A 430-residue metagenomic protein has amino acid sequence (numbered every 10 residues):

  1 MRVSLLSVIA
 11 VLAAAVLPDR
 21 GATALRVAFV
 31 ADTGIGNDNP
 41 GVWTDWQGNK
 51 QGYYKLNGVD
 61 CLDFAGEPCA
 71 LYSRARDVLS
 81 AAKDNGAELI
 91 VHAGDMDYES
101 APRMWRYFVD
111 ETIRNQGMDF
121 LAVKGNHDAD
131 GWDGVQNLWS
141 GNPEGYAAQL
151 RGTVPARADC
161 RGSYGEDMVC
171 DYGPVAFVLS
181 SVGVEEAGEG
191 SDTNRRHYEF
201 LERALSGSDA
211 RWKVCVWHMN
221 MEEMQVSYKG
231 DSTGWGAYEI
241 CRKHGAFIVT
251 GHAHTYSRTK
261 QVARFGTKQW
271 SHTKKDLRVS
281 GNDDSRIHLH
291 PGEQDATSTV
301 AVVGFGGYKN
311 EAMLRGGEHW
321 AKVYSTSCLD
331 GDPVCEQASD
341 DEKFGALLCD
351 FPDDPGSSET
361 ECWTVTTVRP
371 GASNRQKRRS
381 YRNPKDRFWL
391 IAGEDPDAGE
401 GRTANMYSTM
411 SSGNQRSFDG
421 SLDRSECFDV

Functional and structural regions predicted by a protein language model:
S4-V16: Cleavable N-terminal signal peptides of Sec/SRP-targeted secreted and luminal proteins
V16-R103: N-terminal active-site segment of His-dependent metallophosphoesterases
D32, G94-D95, G125-N126, H218 (+1 more regions): Active-site glycine-centered loops adjacent to acidic/histidine catalytic or metal-binding residues that shape
V42, W46-L62, A101-W212, G236-A237 (+2 more regions): Extended active-site neighborhood of metal-dependent phosphoesterases/phosphodiesterases
P68-C69, M96-R103, E189-D192, M224-D231: Acidic-and-aromatic substrate-binding clefts and catalytic sites of carbohydrate-active enzymes
S181-V182, W217-N220, H252-A253, V368: Short, well-ordered beta-to-alpha junction loops that form the rim of enzyme active sites and present histidine/acidic
S208-Q225: Short acidic, glycine-rich surface-loop motifs adjacent to enzyme active sites
S298, K309-V430: A short C-terminal boundary segment appended to hydrolase-like catalytic domains
